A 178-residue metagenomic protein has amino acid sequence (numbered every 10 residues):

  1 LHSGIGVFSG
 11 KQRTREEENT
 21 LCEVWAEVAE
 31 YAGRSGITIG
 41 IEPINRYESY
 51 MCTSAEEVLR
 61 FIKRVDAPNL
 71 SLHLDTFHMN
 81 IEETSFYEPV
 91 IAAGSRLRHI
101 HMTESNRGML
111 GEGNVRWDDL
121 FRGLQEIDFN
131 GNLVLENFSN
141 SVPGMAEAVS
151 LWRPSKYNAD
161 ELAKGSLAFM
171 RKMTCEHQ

Functional and structural regions predicted by a protein language model:
L1-S71, R153, Y157-E161: Active-site acidic/histidine proton-transfer and metal-coordination neighborhood in alpha/beta enzyme cores
C52-L74, M79-Q178: Histidine-acidic metal/acid-base catalytic patches
